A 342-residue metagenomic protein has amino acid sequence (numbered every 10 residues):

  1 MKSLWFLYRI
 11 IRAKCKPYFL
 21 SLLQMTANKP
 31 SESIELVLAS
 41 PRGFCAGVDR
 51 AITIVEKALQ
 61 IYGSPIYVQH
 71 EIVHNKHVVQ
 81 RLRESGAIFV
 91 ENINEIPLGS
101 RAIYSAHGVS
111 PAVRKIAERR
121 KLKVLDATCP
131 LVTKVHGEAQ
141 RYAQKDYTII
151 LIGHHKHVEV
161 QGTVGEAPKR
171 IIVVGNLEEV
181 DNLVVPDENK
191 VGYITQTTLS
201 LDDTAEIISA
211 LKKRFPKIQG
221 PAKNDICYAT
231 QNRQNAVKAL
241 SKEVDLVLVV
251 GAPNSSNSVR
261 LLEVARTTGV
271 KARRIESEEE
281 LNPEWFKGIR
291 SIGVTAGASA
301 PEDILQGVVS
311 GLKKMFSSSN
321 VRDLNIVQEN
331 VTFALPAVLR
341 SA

Functional and structural regions predicted by a protein language model:
Y8-R9, C15: Short terminal hydrophobic/aromatic SLiMs and anchors at protein ends
R9-I10, S33: Generic short N-terminal amphipathic or hydrophobic helices
F19-A296, E302-A342: The feature marks the mature, well-folded catalytic cores of soluble enzymes
